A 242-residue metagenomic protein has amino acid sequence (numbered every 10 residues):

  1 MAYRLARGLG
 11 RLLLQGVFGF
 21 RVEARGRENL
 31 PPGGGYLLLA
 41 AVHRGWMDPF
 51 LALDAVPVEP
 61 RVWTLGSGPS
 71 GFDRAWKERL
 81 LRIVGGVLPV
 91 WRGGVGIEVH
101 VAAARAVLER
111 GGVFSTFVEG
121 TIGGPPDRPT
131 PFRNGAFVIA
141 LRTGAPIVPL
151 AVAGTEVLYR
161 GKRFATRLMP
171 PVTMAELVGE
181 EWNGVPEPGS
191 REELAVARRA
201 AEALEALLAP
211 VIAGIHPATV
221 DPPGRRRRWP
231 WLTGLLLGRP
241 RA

Functional and structural regions predicted by a protein language model:
M1-L9: Helix-enriched interaction subdomains in cytosolic or periplasmic regions, typified by TIR/SEFIR signaling/NADase cores
R11, E78-R79, F137: Active-site phosphate/pyrophosphate- and oxyanion-stabilizing loops and adjacent acidic/basic residues in soluble
R11-H43: Helix-to-loop junction immediately C-terminal to a conserved catalytic motif
L13-G19, A41, V90-V95, P125-D127: Short, flexible loop segments at the rims of nucleotide/cofactor-binding pockets, characterized by
Q15, L81-R82, V107, A140: A generic structural signal for well-ordered alpha-helical segments
A24, R74-A75, E98-V101: Structural motif corresponding to alpha-helix initiation and N-cap regions
P32-G94: Catalytic core of membrane glycerolipid acyltransferases/transacylases, capturing the structured, soluble-facing
E98-A242: Non-catalytic C-terminal accessory region of glycerolipid acyltransferases and related lyso-lipid remodeling enzymes
